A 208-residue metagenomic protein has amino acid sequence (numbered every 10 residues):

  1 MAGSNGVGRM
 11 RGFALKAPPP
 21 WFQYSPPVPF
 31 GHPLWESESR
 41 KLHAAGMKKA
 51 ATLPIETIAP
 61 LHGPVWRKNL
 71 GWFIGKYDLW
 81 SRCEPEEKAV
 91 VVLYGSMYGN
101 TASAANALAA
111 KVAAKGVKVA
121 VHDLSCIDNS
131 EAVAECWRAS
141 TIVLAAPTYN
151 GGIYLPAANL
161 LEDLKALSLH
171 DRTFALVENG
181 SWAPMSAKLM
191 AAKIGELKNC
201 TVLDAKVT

Functional and structural regions predicted by a protein language model:
G3-V65, A107-K118, A132-T208: FMN-binding flavodoxin-like domain, especially the glycine-rich phosphate-binding loop
A59-E86, N159: Short N-terminal or domain-adjacent regulatory/targeting segments
E87-V90, G180-W182: Short, flexible loop segments at boundaries between secondary-structure elements
A89-L93, A175: Conserved beta-strand elements of the Class I
L93-K115: Short, charged N-terminal beta->alpha structural module
H122-D123: Small-residue-rich helix-loop
D128: Active-site loop segments of alpha/beta catalytic cores
